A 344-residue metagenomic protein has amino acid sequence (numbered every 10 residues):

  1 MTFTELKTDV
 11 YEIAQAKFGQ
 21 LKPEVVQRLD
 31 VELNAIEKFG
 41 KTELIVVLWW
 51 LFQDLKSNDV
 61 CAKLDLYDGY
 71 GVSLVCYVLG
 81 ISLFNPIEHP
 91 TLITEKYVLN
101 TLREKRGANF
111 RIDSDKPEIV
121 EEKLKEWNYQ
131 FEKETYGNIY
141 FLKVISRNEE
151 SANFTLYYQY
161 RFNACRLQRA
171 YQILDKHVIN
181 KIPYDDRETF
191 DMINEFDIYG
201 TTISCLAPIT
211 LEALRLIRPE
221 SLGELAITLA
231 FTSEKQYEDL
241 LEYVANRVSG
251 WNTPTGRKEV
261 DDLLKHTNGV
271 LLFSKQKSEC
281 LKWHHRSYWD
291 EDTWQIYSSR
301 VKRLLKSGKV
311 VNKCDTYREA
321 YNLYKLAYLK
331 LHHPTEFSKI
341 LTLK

Functional and structural regions predicted by a protein language model:
M1-A14, L33, L51-D54, K63-L66 (+1 more regions): Mg2+-dependent phosphoryl-transfer active-site scaffold
E12-E24: A contiguous, well-structured pocket-lining segment that forms one wall/lid of small-molecule binding clefts in soluble
K22-D65: Helix-rich "cap/lid" substructures immediately adjacent to catalytic or cofactor-binding pockets
